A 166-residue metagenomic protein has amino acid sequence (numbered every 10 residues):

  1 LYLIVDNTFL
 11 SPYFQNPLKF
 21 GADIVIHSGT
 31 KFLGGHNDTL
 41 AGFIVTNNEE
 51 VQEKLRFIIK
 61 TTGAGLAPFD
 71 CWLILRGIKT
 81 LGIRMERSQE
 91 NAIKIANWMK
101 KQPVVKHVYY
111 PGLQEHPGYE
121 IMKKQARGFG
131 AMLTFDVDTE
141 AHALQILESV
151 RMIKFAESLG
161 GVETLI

Functional and structural regions predicted by a protein language model:
L1-V104, Y109: Conserved PLP-enzyme active-site core in the AAT-like
H107-I166: Conserved C-terminal alpha-helix-loop-beta "cap" of PLP-dependent enzymes that closes/shapes the active-site mouth
